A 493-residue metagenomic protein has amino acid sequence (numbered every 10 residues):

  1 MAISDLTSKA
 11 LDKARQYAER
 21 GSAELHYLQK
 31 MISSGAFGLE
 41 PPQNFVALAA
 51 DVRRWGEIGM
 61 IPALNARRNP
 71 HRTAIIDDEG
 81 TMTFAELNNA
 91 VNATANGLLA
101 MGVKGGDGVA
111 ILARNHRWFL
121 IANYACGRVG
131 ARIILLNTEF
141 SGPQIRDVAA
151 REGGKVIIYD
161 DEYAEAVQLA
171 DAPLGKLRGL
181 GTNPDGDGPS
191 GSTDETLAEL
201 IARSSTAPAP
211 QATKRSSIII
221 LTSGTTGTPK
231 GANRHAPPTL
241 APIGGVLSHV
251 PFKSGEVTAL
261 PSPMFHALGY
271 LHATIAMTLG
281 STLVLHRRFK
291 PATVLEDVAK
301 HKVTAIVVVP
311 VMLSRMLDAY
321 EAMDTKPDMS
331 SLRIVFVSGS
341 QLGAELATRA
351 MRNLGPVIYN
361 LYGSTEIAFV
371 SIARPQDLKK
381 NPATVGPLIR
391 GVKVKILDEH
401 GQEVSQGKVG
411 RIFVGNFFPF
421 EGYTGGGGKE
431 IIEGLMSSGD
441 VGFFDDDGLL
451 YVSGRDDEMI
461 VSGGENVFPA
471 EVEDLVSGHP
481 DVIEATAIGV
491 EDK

Functional and structural regions predicted by a protein language model:
A50-R54, A63, H71-H116, L120-Y124 (+2 more regions): Conserved AMP-binding/adenylate-forming core of the ANL superfamily
T83-A85, S217-A241: Conserved AMP-binding A3 loop
N88-A93, A232-S254, S314: Conserved structural elements of the adenylate-forming
F119, F140, R146, I157-Y159 (+5 more regions): AMP-binding/adenylate-forming catalytic core of the ANL superfamily
P184, S190-L221, T228, V250-V257 (+1 more regions): Conserved pre-ATP/AMP-binding loop-to-beta segment of ANL
L240-V257, F265-A305, A319: Conserved AMP-binding/adenylation subdomain of ANL enzymes
T278, T304-V307, A319-N381, K393 (+1 more regions): Gly/Ser/Thr-rich phosphate-binding loop
P387-G391, Q402-E433, L449, E465-V467: Conserved ATP/PPi-binding loop(s) of AMP-dependent carboxylate-activating enzymes
